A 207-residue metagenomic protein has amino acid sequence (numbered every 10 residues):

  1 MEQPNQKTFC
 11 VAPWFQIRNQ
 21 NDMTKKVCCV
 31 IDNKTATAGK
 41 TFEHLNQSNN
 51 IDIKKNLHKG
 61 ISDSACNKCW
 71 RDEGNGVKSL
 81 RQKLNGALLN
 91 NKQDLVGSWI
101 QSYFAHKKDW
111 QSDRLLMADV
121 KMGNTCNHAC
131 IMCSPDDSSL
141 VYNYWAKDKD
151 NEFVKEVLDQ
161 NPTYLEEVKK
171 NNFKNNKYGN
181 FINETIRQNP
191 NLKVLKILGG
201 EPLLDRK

Functional and structural regions predicted by a protein language model:
M1-L95, R114-M117: Accessory C-terminal segments flanking Radical SAM cores
E2-Q6, G97-D109: A short, compositionally biased domain-edge/stem linker segment
K55, D72, Q82, N90 (+3 more regions): Polar/charged alpha-helical tracts
K107-K207: Conserved glycine-rich "GG(E/T)P / GGGxP" loop and the immediately following alpha-helix in the radical SAM core
